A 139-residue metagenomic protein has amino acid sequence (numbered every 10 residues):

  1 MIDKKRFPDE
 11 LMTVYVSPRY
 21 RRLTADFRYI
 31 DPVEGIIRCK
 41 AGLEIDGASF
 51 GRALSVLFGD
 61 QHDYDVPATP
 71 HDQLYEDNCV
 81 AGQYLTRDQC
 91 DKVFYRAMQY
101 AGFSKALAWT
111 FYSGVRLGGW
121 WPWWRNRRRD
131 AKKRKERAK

Functional and structural regions predicted by a protein language model:
M1-K139: Extended terminal accessory/targeting regions
